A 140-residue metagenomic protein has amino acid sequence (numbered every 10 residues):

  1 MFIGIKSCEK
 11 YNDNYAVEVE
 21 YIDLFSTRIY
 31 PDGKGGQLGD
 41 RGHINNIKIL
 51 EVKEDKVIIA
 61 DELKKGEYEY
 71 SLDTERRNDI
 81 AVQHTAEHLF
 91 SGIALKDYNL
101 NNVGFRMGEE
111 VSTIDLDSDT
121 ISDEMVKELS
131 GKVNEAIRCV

Functional and structural regions predicted by a protein language model:
M1-V140: A glycine- and charged-residue-rich anion-binding loop/surface
